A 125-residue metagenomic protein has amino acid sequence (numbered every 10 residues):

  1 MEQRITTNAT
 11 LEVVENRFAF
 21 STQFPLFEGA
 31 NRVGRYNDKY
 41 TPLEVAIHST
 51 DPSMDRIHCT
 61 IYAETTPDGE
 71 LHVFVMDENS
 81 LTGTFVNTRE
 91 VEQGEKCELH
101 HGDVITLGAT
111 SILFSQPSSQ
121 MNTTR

Functional and structural regions predicted by a protein language model:
M1-P52, Y62-H72, P117-R125: Intrinsically disordered, low-complexity acidic Ser/Thr-rich regulatory segments
F24, V104-I105: Short acidic-hydrophobic surface loop/beta-edge motif
V33, T82, L107: Short glycine-rich loop/turn motifs that provide flexible caps or phosphate-binding loops at active sites
H58-V104: Forkhead-associated
C97-E98, G102, Q116-P117, T123: Short amphipathic alpha-helical leader/targeting segments
